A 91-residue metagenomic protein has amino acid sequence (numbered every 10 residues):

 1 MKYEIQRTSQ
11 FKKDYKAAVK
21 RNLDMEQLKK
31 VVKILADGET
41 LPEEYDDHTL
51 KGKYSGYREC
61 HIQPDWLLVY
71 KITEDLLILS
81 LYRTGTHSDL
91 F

Functional and structural regions predicted by a protein language model:
K2-E4, Q10-K16, K20-E26, K51 (+2 more regions): Enriched for short, Lys/Arg-rich terminal
M25-K33: PIN-domain endoribonuclease scaffold, especially VapC-family toxins
I34-H61: A short, surface-exposed loop/turn module that caps and links secondary-structure elements
